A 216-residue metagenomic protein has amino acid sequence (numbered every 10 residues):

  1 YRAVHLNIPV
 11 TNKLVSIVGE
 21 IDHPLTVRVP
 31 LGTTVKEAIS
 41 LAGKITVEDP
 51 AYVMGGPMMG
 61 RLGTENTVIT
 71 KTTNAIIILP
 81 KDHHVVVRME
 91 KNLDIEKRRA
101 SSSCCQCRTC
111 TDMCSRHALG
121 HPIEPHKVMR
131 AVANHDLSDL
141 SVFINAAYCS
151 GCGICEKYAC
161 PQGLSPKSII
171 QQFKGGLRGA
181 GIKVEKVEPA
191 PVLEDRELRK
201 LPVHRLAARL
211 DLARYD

Functional and structural regions predicted by a protein language model:
Y1-Y215: Redox cofactor-anchoring modules in respiratory/redox and cofactor-processing assemblies
